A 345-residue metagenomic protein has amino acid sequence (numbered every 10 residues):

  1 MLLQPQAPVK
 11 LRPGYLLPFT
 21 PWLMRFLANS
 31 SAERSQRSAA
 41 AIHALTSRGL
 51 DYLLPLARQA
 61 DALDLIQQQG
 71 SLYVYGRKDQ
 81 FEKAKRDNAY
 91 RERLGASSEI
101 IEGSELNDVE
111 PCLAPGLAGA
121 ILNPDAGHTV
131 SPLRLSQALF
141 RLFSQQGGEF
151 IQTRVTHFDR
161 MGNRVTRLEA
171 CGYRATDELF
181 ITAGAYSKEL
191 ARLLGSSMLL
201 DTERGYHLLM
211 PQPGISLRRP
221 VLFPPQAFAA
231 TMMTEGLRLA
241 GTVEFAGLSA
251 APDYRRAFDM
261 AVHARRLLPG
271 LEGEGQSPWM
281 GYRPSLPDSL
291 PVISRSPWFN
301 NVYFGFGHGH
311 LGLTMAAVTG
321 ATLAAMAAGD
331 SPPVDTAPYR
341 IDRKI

Functional and structural regions predicted by a protein language model:
M1-N29, H157-T166, Y173-N300: Active-site substrate-recognition segment that forms the wall of the catalytic cavity or substrate channel
T20-R141: Rossmann-like flavin
P55-Q67, Q146-E149, S196, L268-E274 (+1 more regions): Surface-exposed helix-capping loop/turn segments at secondary-structure junctions
S98, P224-P225, R265-I345: C-terminal catalytic lobe of FAD-dependent flavoproteins
I101-E110, H128, E149-T166: A conserved short coil-to-beta-strand element within the FAD-binding core of flavoproteins
D125-F140, A185-Y186, R256-H263, T319: Mid-domain beta-loop-alpha active-site segment that forms a flexible, acidic cofactor/metal-binding surface
G147-E149, L237, V302: Short, conserved active-site loop motifs that form the nucleotide-linked donor/cofactor pocket
